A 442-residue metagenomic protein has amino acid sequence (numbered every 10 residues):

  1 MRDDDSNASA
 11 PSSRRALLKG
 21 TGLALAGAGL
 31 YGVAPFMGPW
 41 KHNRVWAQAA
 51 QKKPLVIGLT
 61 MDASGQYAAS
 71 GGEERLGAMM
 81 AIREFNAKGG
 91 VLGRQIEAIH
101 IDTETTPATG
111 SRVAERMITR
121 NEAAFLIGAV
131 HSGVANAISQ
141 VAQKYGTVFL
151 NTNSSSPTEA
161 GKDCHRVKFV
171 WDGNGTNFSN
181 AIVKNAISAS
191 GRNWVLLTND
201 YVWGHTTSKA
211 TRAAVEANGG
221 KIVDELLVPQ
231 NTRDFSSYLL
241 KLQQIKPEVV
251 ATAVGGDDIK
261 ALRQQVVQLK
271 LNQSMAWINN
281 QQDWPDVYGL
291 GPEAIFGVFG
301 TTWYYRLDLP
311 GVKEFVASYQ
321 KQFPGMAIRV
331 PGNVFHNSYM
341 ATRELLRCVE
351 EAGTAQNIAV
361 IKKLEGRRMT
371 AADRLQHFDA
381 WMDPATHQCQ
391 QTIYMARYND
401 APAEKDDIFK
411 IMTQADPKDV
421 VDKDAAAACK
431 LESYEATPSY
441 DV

Functional and structural regions predicted by a protein language model:
M1-A16, Y31, G38-H42: N-terminal secretory signal peptides
V33-M61: C-terminal segment of N-terminal export signals and the immediately downstream linker at the start of the mature
A49-A50, V56, A69-L76, V91-G161 (+3 more regions): Beta-alpha junction/loop-to-helix N-cap segments that form part of ligand/metal-binding clefts
L55-G77, I101-A108, V130-H131, T198-H205 (+1 more regions): Extracytoplasmic "Venus flytrap"
A108, E122-L226, S274-G300: Extracytoplasmic ligand/sensor domains, especially the bilobed periplasmic-binding protein
S132-Q143, P247-L269, E344: Hydrophobic alpha-helical
Q265-Y339, V349-A355, K410-D441: Extracellular/periplasmic periplasmic-binding protein-like sensory domains
Q322-F335, L346-D416: Segments of small-molecule ligand-sensing domains
